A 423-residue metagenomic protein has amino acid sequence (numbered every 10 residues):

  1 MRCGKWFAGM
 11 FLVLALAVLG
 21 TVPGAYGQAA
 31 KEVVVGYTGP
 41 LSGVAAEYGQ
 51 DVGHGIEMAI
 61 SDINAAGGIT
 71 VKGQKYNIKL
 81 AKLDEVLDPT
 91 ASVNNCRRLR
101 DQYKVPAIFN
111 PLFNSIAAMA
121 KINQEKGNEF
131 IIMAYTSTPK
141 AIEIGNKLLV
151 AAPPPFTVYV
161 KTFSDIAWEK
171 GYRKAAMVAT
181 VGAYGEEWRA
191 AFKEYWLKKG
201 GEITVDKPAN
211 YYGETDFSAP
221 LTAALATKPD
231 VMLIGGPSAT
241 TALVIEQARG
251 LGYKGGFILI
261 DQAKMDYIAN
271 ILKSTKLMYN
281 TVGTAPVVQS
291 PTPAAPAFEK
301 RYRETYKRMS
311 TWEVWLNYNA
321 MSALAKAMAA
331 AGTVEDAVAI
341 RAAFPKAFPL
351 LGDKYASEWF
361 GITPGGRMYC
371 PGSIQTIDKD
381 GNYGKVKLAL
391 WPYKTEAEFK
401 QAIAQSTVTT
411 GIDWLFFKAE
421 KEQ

Functional and structural regions predicted by a protein language model:
M1-V34, T407-Q423: Short, low-complexity disordered leader/linker segments with a strong preference for bacterial N-terminal type II
V33, P349-Q423: Solvent-exposed, acidic/polar segments of extracytosolic/periplasmic ligand-binding ectodomains
V34, E47-H54, I69-I142, A152 (+2 more regions): Beta-alpha junction/loop-to-helix N-cap segments that form part of ligand/metal-binding clefts
G36-E57, L83-T90, V178-E186, M309-W315: Extracytoplasmic "Venus flytrap"
Y48-V71, A191-L197: Short, polar/charged alpha-helical segment
N94, P139-A141, N146-L251, V288-A297: Extracellular/periplasmic Venus flytrap/periplasmic-binding protein
L99-F113, F130-Y135, A176-A179, K228-P237 (+3 more regions): Periplasmic-binding protein-like
S238-T241, S290-P349: Extracellular/periplasmic ligand-binding modules, especially the Venus flytrap/periplasmic-binding
